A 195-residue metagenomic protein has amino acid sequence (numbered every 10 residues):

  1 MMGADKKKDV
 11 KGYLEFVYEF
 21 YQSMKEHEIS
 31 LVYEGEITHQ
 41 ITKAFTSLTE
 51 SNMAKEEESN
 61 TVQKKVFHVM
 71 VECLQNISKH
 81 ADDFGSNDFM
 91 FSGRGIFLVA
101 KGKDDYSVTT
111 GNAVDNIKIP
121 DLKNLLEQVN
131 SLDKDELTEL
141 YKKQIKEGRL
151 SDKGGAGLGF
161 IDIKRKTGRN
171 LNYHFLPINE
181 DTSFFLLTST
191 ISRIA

Functional and structural regions predicted by a protein language model:
G3-A4, V10, Y18-L31, Q40 (+2 more regions): Conserved beta-strand-loop-beta-strand hairpin that lines the nucleotide-binding pocket of ATP/GTP-utilizing enzymes
S47-V71, K146-K153: Conserved short strand/loop->alpha-helix "switch" segment adjacent to the catalytic nucleotide/phosphoryl-transfer site
T49-M53, E57, I77, A81 (+1 more regions): Hydrophobic, Leu/Ile/Phe/Ala-enriched alpha-helical segments that form helix-helix packing faces
E72-N76: Conserved polar catalytic motif of the HATPase_c/GHKL fold
